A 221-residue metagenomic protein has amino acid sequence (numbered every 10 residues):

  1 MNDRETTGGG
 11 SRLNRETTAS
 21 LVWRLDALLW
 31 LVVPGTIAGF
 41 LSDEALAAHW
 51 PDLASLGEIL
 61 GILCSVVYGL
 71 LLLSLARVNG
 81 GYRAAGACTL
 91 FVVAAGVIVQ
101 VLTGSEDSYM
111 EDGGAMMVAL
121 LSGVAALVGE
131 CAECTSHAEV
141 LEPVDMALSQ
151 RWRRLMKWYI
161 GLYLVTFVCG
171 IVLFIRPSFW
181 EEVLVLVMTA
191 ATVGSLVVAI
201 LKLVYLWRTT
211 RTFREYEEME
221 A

Functional and structural regions predicted by a protein language model:
N2-P51, L56-S105, L120-V165, V198-A221: Membrane-interface extramembranous regions at the lipid-water interface
L53-G57, M110-G114, V118-L121, W180-V183: Membrane-interface starts of transmembrane alpha-helices
Y109-M110, I171-G194: Extracellular/periplasmic helix-loop-helix junctions in multi-pass membrane proteins
